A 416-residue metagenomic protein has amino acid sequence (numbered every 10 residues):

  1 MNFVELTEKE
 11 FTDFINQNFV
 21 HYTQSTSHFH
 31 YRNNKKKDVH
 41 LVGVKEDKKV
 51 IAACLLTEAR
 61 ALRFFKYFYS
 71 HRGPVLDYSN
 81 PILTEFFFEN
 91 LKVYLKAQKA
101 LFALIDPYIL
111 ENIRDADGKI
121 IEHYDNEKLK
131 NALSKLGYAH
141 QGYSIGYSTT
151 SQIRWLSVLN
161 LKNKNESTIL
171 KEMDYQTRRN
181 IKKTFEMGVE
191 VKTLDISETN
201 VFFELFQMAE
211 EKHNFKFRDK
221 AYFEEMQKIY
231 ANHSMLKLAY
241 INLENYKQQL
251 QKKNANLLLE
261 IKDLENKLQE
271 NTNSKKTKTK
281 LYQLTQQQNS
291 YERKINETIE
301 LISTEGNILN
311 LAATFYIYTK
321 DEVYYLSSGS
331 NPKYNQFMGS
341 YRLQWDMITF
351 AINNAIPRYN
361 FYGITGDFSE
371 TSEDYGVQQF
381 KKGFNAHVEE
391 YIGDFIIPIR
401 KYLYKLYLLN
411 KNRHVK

Functional and structural regions predicted by a protein language model:
F3-D47, I51-F64, Y138-T150, N160-Y334: A conserved beta-strand-loop-helix scaffold within acyl/acetyltransferase catalytic domains
D13, N33, H40-L41, G363-K416: C-terminal catalytic domain of photolyase/cryptochrome flavoproteins, centering on the FAD-binding pocket
F65-T149, L311-A312, I317-F384: Acyl-donor binding region in acyl/amide transferases
K66-R72, W155, M187-V189: Short amphipathic alpha-helical segments
I113, S151, F202, S369 (+1 more regions): Short secondary-structure boundary/hinge segments and terminal tails
D117-K130, T150-T168, P332, K401-K416: A short, hydrophobic/aromatic-rich structural module that often spans a beta strand with its adjoining loop
